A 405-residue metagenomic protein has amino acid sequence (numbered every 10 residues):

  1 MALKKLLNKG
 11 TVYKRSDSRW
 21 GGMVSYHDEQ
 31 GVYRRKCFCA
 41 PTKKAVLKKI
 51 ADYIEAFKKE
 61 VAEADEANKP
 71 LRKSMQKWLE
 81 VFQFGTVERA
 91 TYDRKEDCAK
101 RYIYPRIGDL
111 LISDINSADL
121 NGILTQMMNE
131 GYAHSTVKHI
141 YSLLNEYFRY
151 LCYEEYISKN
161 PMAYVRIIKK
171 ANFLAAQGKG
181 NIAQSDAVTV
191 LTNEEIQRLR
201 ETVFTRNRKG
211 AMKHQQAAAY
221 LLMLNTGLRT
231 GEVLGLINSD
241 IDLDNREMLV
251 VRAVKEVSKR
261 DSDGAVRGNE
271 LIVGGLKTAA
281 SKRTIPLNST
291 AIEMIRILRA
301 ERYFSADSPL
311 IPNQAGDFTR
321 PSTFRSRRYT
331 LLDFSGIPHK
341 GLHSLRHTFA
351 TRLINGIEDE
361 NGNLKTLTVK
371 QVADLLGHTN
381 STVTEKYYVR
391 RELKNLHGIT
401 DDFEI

Functional and structural regions predicted by a protein language model:
M1-D17: Short N-terminal "domain-start" leader segments that mark the transition from disordered tails or signal peptides into
R15-W20, Y26-D114, A118, A300-R302: N-terminal DNA-binding module of tyrosine recombinases/phage integrases
S16, I167-K170, G235-I297: Conserved tyrosine-mediated DNA breakage-rejoining catalytic core shared by Y-recombinases
K43, A67, L79-P161, N207-M212 (+3 more regions): N-terminal core-binding DNA-recognition domain of tyrosine site-specific recombinases/integrases
S113, K159, A171-T202, K259-R267 (+2 more regions): DNA breakage-rejoining catalytic core of tyrosine-based enzymes
K138, Y153-I157, A163-T230, L234 (+2 more regions): Basic, Lys/Arg- and aromatic-enriched nucleic-acid-binding interface segment
E201-K213, I285, A300-P309, N313-F318 (+3 more regions): Short, basic (Lys/Arg/His-rich) helix/loop patches that form interaction surfaces in the mid-to-C-terminal regions
R260-A265, L364-K365, K386-I405: DNA/chromatin major-groove-contacting recognition/catalytic segments
